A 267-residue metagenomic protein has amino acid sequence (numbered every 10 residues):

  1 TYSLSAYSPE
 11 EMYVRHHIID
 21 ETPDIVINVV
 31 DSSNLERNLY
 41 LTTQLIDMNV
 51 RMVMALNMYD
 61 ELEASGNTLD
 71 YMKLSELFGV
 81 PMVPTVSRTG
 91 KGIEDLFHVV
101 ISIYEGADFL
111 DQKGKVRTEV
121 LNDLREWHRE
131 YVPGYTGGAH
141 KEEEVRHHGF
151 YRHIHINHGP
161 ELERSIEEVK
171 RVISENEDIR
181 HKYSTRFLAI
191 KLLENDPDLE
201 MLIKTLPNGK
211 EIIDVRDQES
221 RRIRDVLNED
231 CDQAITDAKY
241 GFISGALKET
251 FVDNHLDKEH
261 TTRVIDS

Functional and structural regions predicted by a protein language model:
A6: A short, flexible N-terminal coil/short beta segment enriched in small residues
P9, Y13-V83: Conserved C-terminal guanine-recognition region of P-loop GTPase G domains, centered on the G4
V53, E63-L256: Alpha-helical transmembrane helix bundles of large polytopic membrane transport and channel proteins
T262-S267: Alpha-helical membrane-interface segments at transmembrane helix boundaries
